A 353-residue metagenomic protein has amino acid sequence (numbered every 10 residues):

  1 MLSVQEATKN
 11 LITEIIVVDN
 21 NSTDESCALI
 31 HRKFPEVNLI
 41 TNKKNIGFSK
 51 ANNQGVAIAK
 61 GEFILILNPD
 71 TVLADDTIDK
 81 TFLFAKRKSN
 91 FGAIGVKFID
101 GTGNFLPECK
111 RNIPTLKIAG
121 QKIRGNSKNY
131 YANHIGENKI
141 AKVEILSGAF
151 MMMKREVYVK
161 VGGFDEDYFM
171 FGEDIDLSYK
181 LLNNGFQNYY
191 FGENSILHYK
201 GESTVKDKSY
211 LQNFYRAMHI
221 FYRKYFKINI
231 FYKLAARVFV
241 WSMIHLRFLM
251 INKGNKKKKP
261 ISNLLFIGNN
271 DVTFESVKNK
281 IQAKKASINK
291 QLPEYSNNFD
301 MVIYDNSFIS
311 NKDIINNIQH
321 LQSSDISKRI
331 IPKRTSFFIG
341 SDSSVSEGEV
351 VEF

Functional and structural regions predicted by a protein language model:
M1-T8, S276-K280: Short, well-formed alpha-helical segments that are part of the catalytic scaffolds of diverse glycosyltransferases
S3-K44: Acidic donor-binding segment of Leloir-type glycosyltransferases
T41-A59, K80: Glycine-rich, basic loop-to-helix element that forms the pyrophosphate-binding segment of sugar-nucleotide handling
I64: Short aromatic/hydrophobic "clamp" motif used to bind/position activated sugar donors
V72-E108: Conserved donor NDP-sugar-binding/catalytic core segment of glycosyltransferases
N112-V143: Short, flexible, basic/aromatic active-site loop/helix in glycosyltransferases
N138, E144-N194: A short, conserved alpha-helix in the catalytic core of glycosyltransferases
Y179, N183-N184, N188-K256: Active-site-adjacent helix/loop segment of glycosyltransferases that harbors family-specific signature motifs
